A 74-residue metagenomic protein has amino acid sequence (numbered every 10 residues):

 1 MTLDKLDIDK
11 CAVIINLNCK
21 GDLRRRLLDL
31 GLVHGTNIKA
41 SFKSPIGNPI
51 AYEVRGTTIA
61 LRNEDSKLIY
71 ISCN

Functional and structural regions predicted by a protein language model:
M1-N74: Compact, glycine-rich, soluble single-domain proteins
